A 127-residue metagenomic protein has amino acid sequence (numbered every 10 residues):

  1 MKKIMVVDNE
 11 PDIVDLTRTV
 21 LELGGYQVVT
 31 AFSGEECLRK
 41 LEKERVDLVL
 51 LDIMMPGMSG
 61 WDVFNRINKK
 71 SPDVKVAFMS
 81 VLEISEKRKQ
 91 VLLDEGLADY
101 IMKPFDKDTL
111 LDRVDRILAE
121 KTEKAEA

Functional and structural regions predicted by a protein language model:
P11-V29, E95: Two-component/phosphorelay signaling modules centered on CheY-like receiver
F32-S33, S59-D62: Acidic catalytic/metal-coordinating carboxylates
R39, W61-P72: Short amphipathic alpha-helix used as the core "switch/output" element in two-component signaling
R45-L50: Active-site beta3 strand of CheY-like receiver
D52, S80: Active-site residues of response regulator receiver
M55: Receiver (REC) domain active-site loop signature in two-component systems and cognate sites in sensor histidine kinases
D62, L82-D99, D112: Alpha4 helix (beta4-alpha4-beta5 surface) of REC/receiver domains from two-component response regulators
F105-V114: C-terminal output helix
